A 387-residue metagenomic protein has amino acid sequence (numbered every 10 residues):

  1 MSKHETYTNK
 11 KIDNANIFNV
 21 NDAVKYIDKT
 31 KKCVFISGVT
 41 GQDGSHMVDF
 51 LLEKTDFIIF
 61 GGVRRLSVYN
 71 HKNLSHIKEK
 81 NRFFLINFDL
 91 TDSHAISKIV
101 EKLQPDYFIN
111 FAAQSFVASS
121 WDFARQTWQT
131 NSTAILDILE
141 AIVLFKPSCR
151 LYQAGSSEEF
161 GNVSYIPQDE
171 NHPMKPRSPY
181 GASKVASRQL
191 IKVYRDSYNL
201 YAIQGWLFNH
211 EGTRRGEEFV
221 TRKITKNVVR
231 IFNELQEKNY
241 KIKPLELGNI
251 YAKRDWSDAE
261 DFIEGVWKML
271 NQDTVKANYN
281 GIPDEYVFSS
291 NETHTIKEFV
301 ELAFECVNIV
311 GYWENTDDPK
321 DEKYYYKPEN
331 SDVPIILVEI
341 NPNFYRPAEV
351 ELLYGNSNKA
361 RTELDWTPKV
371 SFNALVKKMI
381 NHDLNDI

Functional and structural regions predicted by a protein language model:
M1-H210, E260, E264-V266, L270 (+5 more regions): N-terminal Rossmann-like NAD(P)+-binding domain of SDR-like oxidoreductases, especially those catalyzing
S2-T8, N14-I17, K54-G62, F88 (+2 more regions): C-terminal substrate-binding subdomain of Rossmann-fold SDR/epimerase-dehydratase oxidoreductases
Q114, S132, S157, E218 (+2 more regions): Alpha-helix N-cap/helix-start capping motif
G181, E218-F219: Short, conserved loop/turn and helix-capping segments at secondary-structure boundaries that abut family-defining
N209, T213-G216, Y251-R254: Heptad-repeat alpha-helical coiled-coil signaling segments
